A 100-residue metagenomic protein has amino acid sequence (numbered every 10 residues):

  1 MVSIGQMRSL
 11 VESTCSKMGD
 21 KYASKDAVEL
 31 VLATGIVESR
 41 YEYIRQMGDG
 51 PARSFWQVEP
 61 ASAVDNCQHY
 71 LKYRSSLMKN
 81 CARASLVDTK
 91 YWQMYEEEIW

Functional and structural regions predicted by a protein language model:
M1-L10, I36-W100: Peptidoglycan-targeting cell-wall enzymes and recognition modules
R8-C15, V28: An amphipathic alpha-helix signature
C15-K25: Helix-loop segments that flank and shape redox-cofactor active sites
M18, L30, V37-E38: Short alpha-helical scaffold segments that flank and stabilize functional sites
S24-A33: Alpha-helical scaffolds flanking conserved acidic
